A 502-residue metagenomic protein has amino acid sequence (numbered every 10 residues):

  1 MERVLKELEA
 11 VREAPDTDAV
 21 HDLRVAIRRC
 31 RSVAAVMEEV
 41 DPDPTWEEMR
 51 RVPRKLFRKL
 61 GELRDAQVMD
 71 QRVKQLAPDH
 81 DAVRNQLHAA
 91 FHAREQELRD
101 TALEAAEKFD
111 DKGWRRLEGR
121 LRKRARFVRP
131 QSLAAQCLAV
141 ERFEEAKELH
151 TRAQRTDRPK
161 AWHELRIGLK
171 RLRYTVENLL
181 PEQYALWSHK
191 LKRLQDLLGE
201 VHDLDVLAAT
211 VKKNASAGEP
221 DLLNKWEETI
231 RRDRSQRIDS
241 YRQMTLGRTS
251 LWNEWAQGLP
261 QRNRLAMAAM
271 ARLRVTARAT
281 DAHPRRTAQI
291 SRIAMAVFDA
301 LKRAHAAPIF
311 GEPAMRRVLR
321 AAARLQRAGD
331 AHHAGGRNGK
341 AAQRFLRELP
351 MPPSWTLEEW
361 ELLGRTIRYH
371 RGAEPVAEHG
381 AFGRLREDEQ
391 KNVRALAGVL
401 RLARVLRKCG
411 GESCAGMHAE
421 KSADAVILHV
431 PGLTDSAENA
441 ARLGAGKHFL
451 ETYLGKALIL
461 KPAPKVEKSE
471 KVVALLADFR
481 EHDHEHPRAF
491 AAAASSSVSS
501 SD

Functional and structural regions predicted by a protein language model:
M1-A268: Function-determining surface determinants
Q131, A269-Q289, L325-D330: Active-site flanking loop/helix segments enriched in acidic
A271-D281, H379-Q390, V430-T434: Short hinge/gating elements
R286, F298-A419: Divalent metal-dependent catalytic cores for phosphoryl transfer on phosphate-bearing substrates
L406-L458: Low-complexity, glycine/alanine/valine/leucine- and proline-rich hydrophobic stretches
L454-V472: A short amphipathic beta-strand at an alpha->beta junction
E467-H486, F490-A491: Short, low-order "capping/linker" segments at domain edges
